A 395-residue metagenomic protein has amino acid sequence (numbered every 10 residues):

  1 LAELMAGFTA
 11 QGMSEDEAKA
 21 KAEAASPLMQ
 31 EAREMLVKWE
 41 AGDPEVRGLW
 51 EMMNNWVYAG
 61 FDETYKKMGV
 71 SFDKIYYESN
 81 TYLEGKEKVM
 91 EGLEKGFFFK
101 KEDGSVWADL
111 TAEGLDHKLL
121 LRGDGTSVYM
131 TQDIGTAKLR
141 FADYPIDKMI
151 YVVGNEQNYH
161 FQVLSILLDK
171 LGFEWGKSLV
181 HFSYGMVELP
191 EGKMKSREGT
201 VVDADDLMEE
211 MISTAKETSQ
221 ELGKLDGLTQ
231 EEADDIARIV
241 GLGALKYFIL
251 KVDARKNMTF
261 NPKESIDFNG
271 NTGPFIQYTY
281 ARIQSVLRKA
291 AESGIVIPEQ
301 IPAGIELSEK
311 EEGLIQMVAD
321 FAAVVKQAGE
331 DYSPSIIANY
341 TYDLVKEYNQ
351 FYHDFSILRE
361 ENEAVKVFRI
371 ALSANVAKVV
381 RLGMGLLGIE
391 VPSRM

Functional and structural regions predicted by a protein language model:
L1-M395: NTP-dependent nucleotidyl-transfer catalytic core
